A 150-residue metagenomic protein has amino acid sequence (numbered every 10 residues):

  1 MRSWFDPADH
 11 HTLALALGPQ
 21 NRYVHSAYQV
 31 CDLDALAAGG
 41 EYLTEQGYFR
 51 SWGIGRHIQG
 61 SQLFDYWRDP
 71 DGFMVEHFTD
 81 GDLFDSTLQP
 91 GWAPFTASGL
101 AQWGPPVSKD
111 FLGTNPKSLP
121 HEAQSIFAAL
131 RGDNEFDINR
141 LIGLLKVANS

Functional and structural regions predicted by a protein language model:
M1-A8: Core segments of cupin and vicinal oxygen chelate
R2, A16, R68: Residue-level detector of conserved, well-ordered beta-strand and adjacent loop positions that form binding/recognition
T12-L13: Aromatic/basic-lined ligand-recognition segments that form π-stacking hydrophobic pockets flanked by Lys/Arg to engage
Q20: Long C-terminal interaction/binding lobes of large macromolecular proteins
V24: Long, contiguous binding/interaction regions
Y28-V75, T79-S86, G91-S150: Vicinal oxygen chelate
